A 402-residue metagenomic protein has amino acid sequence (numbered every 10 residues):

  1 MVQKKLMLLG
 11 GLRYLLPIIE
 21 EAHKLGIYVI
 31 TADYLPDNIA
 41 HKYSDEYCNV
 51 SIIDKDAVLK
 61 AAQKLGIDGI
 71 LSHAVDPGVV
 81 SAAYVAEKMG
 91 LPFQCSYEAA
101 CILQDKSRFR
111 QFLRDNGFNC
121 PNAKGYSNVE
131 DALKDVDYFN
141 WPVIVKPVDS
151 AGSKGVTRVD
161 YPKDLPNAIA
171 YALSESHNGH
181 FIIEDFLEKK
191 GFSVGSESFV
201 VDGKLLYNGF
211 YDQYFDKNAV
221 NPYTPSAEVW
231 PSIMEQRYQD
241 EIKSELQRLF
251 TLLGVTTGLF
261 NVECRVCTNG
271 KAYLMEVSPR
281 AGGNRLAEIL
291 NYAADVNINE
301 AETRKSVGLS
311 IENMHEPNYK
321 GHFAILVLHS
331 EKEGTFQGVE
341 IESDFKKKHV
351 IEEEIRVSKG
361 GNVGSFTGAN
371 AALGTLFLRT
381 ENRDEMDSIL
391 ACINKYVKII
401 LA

Functional and structural regions predicted by a protein language model:
M1-A99, E130, L309-E312, G321 (+3 more regions): ATP-binding N-terminal substructure of ATP-dependent carboxylate-amine bond-forming enzymes
K5-M7, V143, L205: Conserved hydrophobic helix-helix packing surfaces used for dimerization/oligomerization
E87-G155: A conserved helix-loop-beta module that forms one wall/lid of the active-site cleft in ATP-utilizing catalytic domains
L113, F139-V159, H177-K190, S196 (+3 more regions): ATP-grasp fold ATP-binding core
N119-N122, P142-V145, T157-K190, V220-E228 (+1 more regions): Conserved ATP-binding module of the ATP-grasp superfamily
K163, D185-V255, L259, V266 (+4 more regions): ATP-dependent carboxylate/phosphate-activation module, predominantly the ATP-grasp catalytic core and closely related
F260, F345-G361: A structural supersecondary motif
S310-K348: A glycine-rich beta-turn/hairpin centered on an aromatic-Pro dipeptide
